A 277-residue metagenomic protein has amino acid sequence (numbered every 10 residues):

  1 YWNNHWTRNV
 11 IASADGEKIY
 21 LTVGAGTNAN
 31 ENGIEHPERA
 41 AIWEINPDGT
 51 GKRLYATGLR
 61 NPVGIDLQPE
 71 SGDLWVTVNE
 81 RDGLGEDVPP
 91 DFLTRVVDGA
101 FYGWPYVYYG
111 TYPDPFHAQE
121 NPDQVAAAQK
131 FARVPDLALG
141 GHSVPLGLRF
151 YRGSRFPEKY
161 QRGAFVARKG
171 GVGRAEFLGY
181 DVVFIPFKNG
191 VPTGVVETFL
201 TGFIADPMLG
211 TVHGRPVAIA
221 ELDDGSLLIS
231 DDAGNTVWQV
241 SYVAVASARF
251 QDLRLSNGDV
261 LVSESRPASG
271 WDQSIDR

Functional and structural regions predicted by a protein language model:
Y1-S13, T27: Asp-box/WD-like beta-propeller blade repeats and closely related beta-sheet repeat scaffolds
W2, L54-L59: Short, glycine/acidic-rich beta->alpha junctions
T7, A25-A29, P37-A40, I45-T50 (+5 more regions): Beta-propeller domain segments
Y20-T22, V76-V78, V166-A167, L228-S230 (+1 more regions): Residue position within the beta-strands of beta-propeller blades
R81, G234-N235: Loop/turn residues immediately N-terminal
A220-A233: C-terminal substrate/ligand-recognition segments
L253-L255, L261: Leucine-biased recognition of intrinsically disordered, low-complexity hydrophobic segments
V262, A268-G270: Periodic, rod-like helical contexts
